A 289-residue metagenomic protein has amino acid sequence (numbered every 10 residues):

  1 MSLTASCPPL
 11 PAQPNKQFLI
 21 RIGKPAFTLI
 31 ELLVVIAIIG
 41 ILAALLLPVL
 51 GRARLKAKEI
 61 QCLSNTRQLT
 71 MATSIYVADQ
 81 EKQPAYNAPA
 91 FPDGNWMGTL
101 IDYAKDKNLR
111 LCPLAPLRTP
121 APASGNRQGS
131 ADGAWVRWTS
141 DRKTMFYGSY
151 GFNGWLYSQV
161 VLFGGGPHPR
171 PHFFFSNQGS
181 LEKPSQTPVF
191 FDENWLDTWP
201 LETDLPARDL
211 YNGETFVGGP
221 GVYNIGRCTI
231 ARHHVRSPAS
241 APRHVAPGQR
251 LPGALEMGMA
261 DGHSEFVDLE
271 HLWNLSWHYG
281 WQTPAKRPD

Functional and structural regions predicted by a protein language model:
M1-L29: N-terminal leader/signal peptides at the extreme start of proteins
M1-T4, I41, L181: Residue-level detector of alpha-helical transmembrane segments in integral membrane proteins
P8-Q17, R54, S158, F163 (+1 more regions): N-terminal processing/targeting junctions
K16, V49-G51, K82, D106: Coiled-coil-like amphipathic alpha-helices with heptad-repeat character
I22, G40, E59, P171 (+1 more regions): Short, flexible active-site loop motifs that bind/organize anionic cofactors or intermediates
G23-R54: N-terminal single-pass transmembrane signal-anchor helix
A44, R52-L55, E59, M71 (+1 more regions): Regular, well-ordered alpha-helical segments
C62-D289: Short, well-structured segments within or immediately adjacent to enzyme catalytic domains that line ligand-binding
